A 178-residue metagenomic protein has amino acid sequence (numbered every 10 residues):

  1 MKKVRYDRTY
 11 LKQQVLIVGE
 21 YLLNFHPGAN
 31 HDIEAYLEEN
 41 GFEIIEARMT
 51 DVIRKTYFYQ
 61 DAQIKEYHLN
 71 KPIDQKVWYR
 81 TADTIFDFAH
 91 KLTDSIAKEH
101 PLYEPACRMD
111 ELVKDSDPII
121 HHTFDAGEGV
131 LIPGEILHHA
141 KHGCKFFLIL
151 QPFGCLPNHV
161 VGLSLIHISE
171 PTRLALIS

Functional and structural regions predicted by a protein language model:
M1-I120, F124: A charged, amphipathic alpha-helical module
Y21, P152-F153: Residue-level signal for short, function-critical loop segments
T123-H142, V160-V161: A short, acidic, amphipathic alpha-helical segment used as a generic capping/interface helix at domain edges
K145-I149: A donor-sugar binding/catalytic signature common to diverse glycosyltransferases and related nucleotide-sugar
L156-L165: Short Gly/Thr/Asp-enriched flexible loops that form oxyanion-binding sites at enzyme active sites
I166-I177: Single conserved hydrophobic/aromatic residue that forms the stacking wall/gate of nucleotide- or nucleobase-binding
